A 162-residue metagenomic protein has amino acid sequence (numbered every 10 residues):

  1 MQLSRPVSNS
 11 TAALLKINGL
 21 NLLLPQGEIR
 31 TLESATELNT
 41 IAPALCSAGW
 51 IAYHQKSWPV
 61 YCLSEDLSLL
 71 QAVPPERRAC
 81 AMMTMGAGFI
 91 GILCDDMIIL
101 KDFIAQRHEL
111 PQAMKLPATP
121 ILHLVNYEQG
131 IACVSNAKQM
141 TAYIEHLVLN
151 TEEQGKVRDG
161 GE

Functional and structural regions predicted by a protein language model:
M1-E162: An acidic, low-aromatic, low-complexity terminal/linker signal
